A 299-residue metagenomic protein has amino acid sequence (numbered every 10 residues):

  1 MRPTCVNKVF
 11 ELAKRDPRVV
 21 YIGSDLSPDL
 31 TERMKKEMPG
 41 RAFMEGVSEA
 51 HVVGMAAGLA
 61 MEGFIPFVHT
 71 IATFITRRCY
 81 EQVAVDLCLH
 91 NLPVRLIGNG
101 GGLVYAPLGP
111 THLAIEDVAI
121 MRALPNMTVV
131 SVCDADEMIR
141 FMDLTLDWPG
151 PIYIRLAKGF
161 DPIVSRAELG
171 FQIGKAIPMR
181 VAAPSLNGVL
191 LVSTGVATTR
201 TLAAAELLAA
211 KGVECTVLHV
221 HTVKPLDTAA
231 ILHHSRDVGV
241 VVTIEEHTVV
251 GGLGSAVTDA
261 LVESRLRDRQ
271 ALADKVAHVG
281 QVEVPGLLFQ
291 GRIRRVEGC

Functional and structural regions predicted by a protein language model:
M1-R155, F160, I173: Thiamine diphosphate
R2-P3, R15-G23, S27-E37, V52 (+3 more regions): Thiamine diphosphate
